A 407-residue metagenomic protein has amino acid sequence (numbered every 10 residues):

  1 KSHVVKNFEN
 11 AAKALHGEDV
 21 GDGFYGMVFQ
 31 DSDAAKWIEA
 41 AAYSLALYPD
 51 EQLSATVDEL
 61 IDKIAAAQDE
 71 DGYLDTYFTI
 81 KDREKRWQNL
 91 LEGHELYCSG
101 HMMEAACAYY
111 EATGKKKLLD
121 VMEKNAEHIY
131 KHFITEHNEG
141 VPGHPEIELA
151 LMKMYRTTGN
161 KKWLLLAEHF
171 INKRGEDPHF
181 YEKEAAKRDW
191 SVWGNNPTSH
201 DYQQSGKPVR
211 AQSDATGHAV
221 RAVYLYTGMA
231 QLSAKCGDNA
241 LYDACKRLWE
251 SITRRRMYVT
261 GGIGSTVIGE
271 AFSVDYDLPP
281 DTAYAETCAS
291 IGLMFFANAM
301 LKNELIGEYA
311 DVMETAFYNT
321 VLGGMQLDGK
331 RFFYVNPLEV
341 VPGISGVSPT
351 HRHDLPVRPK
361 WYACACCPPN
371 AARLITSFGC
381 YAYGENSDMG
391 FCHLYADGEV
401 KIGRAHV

Functional and structural regions predicted by a protein language model:
K1-H406: Glycan-recognition and catalytic cores of secretory/periplasmic carbohydrate-active enzymes
